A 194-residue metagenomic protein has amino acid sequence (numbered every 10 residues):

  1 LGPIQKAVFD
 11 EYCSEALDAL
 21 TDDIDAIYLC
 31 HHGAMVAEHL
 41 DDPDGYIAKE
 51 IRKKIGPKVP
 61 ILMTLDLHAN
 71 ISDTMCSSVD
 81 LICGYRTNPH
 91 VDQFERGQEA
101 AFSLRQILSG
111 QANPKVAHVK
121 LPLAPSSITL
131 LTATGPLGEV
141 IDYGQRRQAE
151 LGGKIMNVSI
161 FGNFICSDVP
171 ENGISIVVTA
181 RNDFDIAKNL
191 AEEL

Functional and structural regions predicted by a protein language model:
L1-C13, V177, K188-L194: Acidic/glycine-enriched edge-of-secondary-structure segments
P3-C13, L17, T21-S109: Active-site histidine-anchored catalytic micro-motif
L29-H32, H118, D168: Core alpha/beta catalytic barrel or barrel-like domain that forms the active/cofactor pocket in diverse metabolic
A34-M35, H39-D41, K115-T132, V158-G162 (+1 more regions): Short, charge-rich amphipathic segments
L65, R86-T87, K120-P125, A180: Short, structured patches in soluble enzyme cores that scaffold and shape functional sites
V79-G84, V119-L123, V169-S175: Short acidic (Asp/Glu) and glycine-rich catalytic loops that position anionic groups and cofactors
G97-A101, R105-A149: Conserved anion/nucleotide-ligand pocket segment
I128-L194: Hard-cation-handling environments
